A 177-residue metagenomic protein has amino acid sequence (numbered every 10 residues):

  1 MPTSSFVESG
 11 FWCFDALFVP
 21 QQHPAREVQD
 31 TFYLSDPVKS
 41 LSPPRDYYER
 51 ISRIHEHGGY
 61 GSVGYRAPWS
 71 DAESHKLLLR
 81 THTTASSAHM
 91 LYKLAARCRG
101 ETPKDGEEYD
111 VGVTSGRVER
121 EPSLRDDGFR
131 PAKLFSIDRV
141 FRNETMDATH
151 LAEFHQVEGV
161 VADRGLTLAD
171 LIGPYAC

Functional and structural regions predicted by a protein language model:
M1-C177: TRNA-recognition modules of translation machinery and tRNA-sensing kinases, especially anticodon-binding
